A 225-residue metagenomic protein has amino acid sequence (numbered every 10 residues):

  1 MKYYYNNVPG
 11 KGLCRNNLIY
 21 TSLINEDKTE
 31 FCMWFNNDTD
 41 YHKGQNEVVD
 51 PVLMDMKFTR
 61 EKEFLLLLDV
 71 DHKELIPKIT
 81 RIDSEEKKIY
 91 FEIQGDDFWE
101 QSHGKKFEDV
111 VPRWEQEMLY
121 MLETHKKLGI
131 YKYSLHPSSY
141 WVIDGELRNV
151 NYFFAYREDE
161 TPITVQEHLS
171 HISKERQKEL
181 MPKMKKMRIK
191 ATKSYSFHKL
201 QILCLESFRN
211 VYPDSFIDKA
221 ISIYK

Functional and structural regions predicted by a protein language model:
Y4-L66: ATP-binding glycine-rich loop module of kinase domains
E30-F31, K87-I89, E146-R148: Hydrophobic residues embedded in beta-strands of well-ordered beta-sheets
Y41-M56, S102-K105, E160-L169: Short, flexible/disordered intra-domain loops and linkers
M54-K57, D69, E74-W114: Conserved structural core of kinase catalytic domains
M121-H125: Conserved hydrophobic alpha-helix
K126-V142: Catalytic-loop of the protein kinase fold
Y131, I143-K225: C-lobe/activation-segment region of protein kinase-like
